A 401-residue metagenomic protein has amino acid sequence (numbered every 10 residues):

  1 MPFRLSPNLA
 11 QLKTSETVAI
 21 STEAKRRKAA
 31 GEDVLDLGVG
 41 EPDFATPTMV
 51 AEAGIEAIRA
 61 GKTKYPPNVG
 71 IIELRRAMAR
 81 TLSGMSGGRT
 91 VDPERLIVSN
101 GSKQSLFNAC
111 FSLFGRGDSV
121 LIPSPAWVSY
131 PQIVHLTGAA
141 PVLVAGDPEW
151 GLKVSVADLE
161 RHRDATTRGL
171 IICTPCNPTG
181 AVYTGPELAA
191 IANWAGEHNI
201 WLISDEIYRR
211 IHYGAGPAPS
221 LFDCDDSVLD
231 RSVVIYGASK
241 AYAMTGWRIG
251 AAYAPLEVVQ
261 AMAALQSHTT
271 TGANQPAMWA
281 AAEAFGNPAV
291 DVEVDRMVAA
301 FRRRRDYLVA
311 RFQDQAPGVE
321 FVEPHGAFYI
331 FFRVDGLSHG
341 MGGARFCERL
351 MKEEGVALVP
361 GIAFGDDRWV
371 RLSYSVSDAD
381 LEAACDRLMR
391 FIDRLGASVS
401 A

Functional and structural regions predicted by a protein language model:
P2-L5, K13-I20, K25-V34, E41-A57 (+1 more regions): PLP-dependent class I/II
L9: Substrate/cofactor-recognition hotspot
V39-P42, N68: Acidic/polar N-terminal loop/beta-strand segments that form early-domain functional surfaces
G61: Conserved nucleotide-sugar phosphate-binding/catalytic loop shared by glycosyltransferases and other
K64-Y65, Y208: Intrinsically disordered, tyrosine-centered linear signaling motifs in cytosolic regions
Y65-S99: Conserved N-terminal alpha-helix of the aminotransferase class I/II PLP-enzyme fold
